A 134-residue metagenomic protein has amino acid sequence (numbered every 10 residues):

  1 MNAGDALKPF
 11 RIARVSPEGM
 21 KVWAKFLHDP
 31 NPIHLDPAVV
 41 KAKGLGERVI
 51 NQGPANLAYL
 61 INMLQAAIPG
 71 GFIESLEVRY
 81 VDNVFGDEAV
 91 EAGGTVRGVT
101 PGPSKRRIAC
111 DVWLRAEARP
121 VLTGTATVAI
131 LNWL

Functional and structural regions predicted by a protein language model:
M1-F72: Hot-dog-fold acyl-thioester-processing enzymes
M1-R11, F85-L134: HotDog/MaoC-like acyl-thioester-processing domains
V15, Y80, V128-I130: Hydrophobic residues in beta-strands and at strand termini
I33-V39, S75, G102-S104, A118-P120: Glycine-rich loops and low-complexity Gly/Arg-rich segments that provide flexible linkers or classic glycine-based
K41-G44, I61, V78-F85, G94 (+1 more regions): Short, surface-exposed, charged/polar-biased interaction segments
A66-A92: Mid-chain, well-packed structural core segment of small domains
